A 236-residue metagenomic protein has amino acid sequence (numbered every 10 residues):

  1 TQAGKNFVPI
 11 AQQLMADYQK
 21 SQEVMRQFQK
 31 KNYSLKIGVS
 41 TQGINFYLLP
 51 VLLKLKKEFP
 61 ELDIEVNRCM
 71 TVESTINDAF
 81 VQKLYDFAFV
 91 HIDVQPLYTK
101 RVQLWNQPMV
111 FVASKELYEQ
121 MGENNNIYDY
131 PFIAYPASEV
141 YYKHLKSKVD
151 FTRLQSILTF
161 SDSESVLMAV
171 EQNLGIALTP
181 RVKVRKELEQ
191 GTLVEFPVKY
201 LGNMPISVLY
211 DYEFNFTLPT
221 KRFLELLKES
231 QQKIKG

Functional and structural regions predicted by a protein language model:
Q2-Q27: Alpha-helical "hinge/linker" immediately C-terminal to small N-terminal DNA-binding modules
A3, F7-I10, Y47, H144 (+1 more regions): Short amphipathic alpha-helical coupling segments at ligand-binding clamshell hinges and other catalytic/signaling
Y33-P96: Central regulatory/effector-binding core of bacterial HTH transcription factors
F80-V90, M109, V170-I176, L193: Alpha-to-beta junction loops
K100-V110, Q190-N203: Short beta-strand->loop
E119, Y128-T152: Secondary-structure junction motif
V140, F151-F196: Hydrophobic hinge/microswitch elements
V194-G236: A late-sequence structural motif
